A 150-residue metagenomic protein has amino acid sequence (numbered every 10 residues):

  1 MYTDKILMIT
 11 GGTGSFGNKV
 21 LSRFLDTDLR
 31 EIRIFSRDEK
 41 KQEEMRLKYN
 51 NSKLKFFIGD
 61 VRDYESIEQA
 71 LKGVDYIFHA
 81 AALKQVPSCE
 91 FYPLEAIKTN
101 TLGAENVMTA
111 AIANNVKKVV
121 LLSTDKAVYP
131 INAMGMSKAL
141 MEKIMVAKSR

Functional and structural regions predicted by a protein language model:
K5-T27: N-terminal Rossmann NAD(P)H-binding glycine-rich loop of SDR-like oxidoreductase domains
T10, L71-A80, L121: Rossmann-fold scaffold of SDR-type NAD(P)-dependent oxidoreductases
D28-K41: Conserved glycine-rich Rossmann-like NAD(P)H-binding loop of the short-chain dehydrogenase/reductase
S36, F57-I58, K98: Conserved residues in the N-terminal Rossmann fold of short-chain dehydrogenase/reductase
K40, R62, K84: Adenine-nucleotide cofactor-binding loop residues
N50, K55-Y76: Conserved Rossmann-fold cofactor-binding substructure of NAD(P)-dependent oxidoreductases
H79, L83-E142, A147-S149: Conserved Rossmann-fold NAD(P)-dependent oxidoreductase catalytic core, especially the SDR/UDP-sugar
